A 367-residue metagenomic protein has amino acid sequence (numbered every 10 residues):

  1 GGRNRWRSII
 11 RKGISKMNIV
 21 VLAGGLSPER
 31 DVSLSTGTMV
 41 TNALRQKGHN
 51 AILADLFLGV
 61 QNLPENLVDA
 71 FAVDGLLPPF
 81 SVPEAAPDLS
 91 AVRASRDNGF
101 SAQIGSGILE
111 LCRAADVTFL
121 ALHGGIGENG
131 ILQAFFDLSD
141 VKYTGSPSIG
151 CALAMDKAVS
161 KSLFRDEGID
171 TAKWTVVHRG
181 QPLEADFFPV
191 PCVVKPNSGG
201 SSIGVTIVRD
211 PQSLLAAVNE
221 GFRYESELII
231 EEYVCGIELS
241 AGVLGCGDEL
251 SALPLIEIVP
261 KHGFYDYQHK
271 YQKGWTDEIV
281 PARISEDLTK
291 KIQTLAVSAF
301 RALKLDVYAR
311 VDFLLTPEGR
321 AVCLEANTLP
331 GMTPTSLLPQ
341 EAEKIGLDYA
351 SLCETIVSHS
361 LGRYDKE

Functional and structural regions predicted by a protein language model:
R5, I9-I149, L153-M155, V159 (+3 more regions): ATP-binding N-terminal substructure of ATP-dependent carboxylate-amine bond-forming enzymes
I14-A23, S35, G105-C112, D137 (+2 more regions): Active-site nucleotide/adenylate-binding loops and adjacent lid/helix of ATP-dependent enzymes
M17, L22-L26, R165, S285-E367: ATP-dependent carboxylate activation and anion-phosphoryl transfer catalytic cores that bind Mg-ATP to form
A51, K142-Y143, T171, C192 (+1 more regions): Hydrophobic beta-strand scaffold residues
N66-F71, A134, Y265-Q272, T328: Short, flexible, mixed-charge acidic loops at enzyme active sites
A134-Y143, D210-L215, K344-G346: A glycine- and small-aliphatic-rich helix-loop capping segment at beta-alpha/alpha-beta transitions that lines
R209-T294, L315-V322: Phosphate-binding site of ATP-dependent enzymes
